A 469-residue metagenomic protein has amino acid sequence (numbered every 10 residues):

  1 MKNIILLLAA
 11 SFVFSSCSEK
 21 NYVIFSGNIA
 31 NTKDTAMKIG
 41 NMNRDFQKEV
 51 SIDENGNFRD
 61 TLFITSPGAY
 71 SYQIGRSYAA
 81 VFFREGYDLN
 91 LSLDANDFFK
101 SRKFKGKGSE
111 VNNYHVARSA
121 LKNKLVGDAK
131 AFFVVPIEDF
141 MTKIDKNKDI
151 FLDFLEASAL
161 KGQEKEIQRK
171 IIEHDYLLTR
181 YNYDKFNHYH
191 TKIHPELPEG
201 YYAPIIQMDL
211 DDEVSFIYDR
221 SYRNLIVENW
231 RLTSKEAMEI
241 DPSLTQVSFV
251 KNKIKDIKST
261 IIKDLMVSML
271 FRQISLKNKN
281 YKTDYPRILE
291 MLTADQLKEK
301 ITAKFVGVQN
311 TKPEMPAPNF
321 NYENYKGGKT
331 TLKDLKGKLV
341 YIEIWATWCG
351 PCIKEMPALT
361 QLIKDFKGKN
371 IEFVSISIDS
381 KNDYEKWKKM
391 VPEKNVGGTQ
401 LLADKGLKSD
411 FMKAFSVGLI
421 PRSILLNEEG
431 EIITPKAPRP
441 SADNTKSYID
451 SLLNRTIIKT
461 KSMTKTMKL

Functional and structural regions predicted by a protein language model:
M1-G27, L452-T456, T460-M463, M467-L469: Bacterial Sec-dependent N-terminal signal peptides
C17-I167, I171, L178-E196: A non-transmembrane, solvent-exposed segment enriched in polar/low-complexity residues
L244, K251, I261-E323, K333-K338 (+5 more regions): N-proximal helix/coil linker or "cap" segments that precede and/or mark the start of modular domains
E323, K388-I424, E428-E429: Short, internal strand/loop/helix patches that form the active-site neighborhood or redox-interaction surface
K336, I344-Q361, S375: Conserved redox-active cysteine motifs that mediate thiol-disulfide chemistry, especially di-cysteine Cys-X(1-2)-Cys
M356-S377, P392, S447-Y448, L452-L453: Conserved helix-turn-beta segment immediately C-terminal to the redox Cys motif in thioredoxin-like folds
N370-Y384, V396-L407: Thiol-based oxidoreductase modules, predominantly thioredoxin-like and allied folds used for disulfide exchange
L425-L469: Thiol-/selenol-based redox modules, centered on thioredoxin-like and closely related oxidoreductase domains
